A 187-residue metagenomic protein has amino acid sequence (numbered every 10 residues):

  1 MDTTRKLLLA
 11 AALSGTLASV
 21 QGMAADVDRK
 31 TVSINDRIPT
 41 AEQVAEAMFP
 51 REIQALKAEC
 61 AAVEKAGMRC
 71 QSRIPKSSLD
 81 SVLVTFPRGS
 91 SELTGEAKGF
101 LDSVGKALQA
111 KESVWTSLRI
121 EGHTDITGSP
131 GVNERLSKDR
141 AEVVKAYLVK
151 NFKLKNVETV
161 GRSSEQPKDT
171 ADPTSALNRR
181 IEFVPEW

Functional and structural regions predicted by a protein language model:
D2-P75: N-terminal targeting leaders that direct proteins to extracytoplasmic destinations
A25, V32, V84, S91 (+1 more regions): Flexible, active-site-adjacent loop/turn segments at secondary-structure boundaries
F49, S90, Q109, P130 (+1 more regions): Generic anion/oxyanion-binding catalytic loop in active/binding sites
A58-C70, G99, G122-G131: Short N-terminal helix-initiation segments at or just after the protein's N-terminus
K76-S78, S113, T174-L177: Extracellular/periplasmic catalytic domains that process cell-envelope and extracellular macromolecules
S77-R88: Acidic/histidine-rich, surface-exposed loop or edge segments in extracytoplasmic proteins
F86-E121, K145-K150, F183-W187: Periplasmic peptidoglycan-binding/anchoring modules of Gram-negative envelope and division proteins
E121-W187: Periplasmic OmpA-like peptidoglycan-binding domain that tethers envelope proteins to the cell wall
